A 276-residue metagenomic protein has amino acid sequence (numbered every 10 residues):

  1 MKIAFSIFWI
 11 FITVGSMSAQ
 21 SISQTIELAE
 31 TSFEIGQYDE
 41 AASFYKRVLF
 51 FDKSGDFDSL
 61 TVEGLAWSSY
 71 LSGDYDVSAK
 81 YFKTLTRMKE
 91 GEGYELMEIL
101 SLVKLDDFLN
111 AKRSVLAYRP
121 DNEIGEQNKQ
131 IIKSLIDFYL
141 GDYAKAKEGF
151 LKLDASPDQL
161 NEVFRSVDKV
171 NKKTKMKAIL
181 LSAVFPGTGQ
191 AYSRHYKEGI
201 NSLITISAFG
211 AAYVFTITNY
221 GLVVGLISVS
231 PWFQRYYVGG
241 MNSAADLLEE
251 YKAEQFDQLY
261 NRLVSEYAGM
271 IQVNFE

Functional and structural regions predicted by a protein language model:
M1-I26: Bacterial Sec-dependent N-terminal signal peptides
S6, M17, E34, A212 (+1 more regions): Residue-level marker of positions within ordered structural domains that often coincide with functionally constrained
S18, D121, A155-P157, K173-K175 (+1 more regions): General structural signal for secondary-structure boundaries
I22-K169: Alpha-helical protein-protein interaction scaffolds
L60, D74, G91-L100, D107 (+1 more regions): Hydrophobic alpha-helical membrane segments
